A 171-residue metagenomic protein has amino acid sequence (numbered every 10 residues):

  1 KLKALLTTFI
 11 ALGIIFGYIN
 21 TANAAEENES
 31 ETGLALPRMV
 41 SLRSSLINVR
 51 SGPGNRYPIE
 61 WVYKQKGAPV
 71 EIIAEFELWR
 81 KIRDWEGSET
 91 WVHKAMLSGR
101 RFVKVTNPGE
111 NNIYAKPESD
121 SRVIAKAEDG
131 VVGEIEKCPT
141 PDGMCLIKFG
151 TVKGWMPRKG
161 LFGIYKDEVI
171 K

Functional and structural regions predicted by a protein language model:
K1-L2: N-terminal secretory signal peptides that target proteins for export/translocation
L6-F9, P69, K81: Alpha-helical interaction segments
T7-G17: Bacterial N-terminal signal peptides
A22-S51, V62-K66, I73-F76, R80-S88 (+5 more regions): SH3-family beta-barrel domains
N55: Extracytoplasmic Gram-positive cell-surface binding/anchoring modules and repeats
P58-I59: Beta-strand-rich domains and repeat architectures in extracellular enzymes and scaffolds, especially beta-propellers
